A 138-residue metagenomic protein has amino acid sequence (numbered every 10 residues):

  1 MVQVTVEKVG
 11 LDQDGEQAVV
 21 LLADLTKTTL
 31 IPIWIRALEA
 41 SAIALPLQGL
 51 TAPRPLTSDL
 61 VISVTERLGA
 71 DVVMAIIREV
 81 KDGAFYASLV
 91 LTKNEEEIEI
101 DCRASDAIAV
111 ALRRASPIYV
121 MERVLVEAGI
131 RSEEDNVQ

Functional and structural regions predicted by a protein language model:
M1-Q138: Divalent-cation
